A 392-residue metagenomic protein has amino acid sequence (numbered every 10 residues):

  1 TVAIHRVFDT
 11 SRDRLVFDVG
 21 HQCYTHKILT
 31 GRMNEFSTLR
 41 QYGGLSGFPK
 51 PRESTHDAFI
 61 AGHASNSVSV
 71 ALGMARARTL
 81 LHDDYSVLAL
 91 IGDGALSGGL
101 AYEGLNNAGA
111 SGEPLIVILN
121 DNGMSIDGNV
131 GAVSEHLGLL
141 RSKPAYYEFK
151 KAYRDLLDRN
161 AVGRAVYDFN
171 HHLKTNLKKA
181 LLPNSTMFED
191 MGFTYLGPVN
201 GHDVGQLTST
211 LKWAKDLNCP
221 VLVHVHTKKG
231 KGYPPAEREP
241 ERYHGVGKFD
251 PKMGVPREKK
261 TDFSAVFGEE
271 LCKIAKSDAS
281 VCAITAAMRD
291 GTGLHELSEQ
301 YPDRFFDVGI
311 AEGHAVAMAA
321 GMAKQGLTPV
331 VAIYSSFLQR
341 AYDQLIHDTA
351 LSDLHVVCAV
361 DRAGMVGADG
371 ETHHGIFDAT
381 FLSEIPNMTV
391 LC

Functional and structural regions predicted by a protein language model:
T1-S111, V281, T285-A286, L294-E296: Cofactor-binding active-site loop characterized by glycine-rich and histidine/acidic residues
V2-H5, T25-G31, L96-L105, D127-G138 (+8 more regions): Short acidic, glycine/serine/threonine-rich loops at helix termini
D9, R14-L15, C219, T227-Q339 (+1 more regions): Non-catalytic terminal/interface segments that mediate subunit docking, oligomerization, and allosteric communication
V19-Y24, I91-G98, L119-S125, H202 (+5 more regions): Acidic, glycine-rich active-site loops and adjacent beta-strand->loop/helix elements that engage anionic groups
M33-P49, A110-D127, G138, A145-E148 (+3 more regions): A glycine-rich helix N-cap at a beta->alpha junction
T55-T175: Active-site cavity-forming subdomains of large catalytic enzyme subunits
N122-F267: Long, well-ordered, tryptophan-enriched scaffold segments
